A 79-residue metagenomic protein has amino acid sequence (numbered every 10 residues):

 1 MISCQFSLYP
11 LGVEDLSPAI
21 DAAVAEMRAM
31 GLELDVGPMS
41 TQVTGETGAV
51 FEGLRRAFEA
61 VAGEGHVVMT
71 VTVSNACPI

Functional and structural regions predicted by a protein language model:
M1-I79: Charge-rich, low-complexity N-terminal segments
